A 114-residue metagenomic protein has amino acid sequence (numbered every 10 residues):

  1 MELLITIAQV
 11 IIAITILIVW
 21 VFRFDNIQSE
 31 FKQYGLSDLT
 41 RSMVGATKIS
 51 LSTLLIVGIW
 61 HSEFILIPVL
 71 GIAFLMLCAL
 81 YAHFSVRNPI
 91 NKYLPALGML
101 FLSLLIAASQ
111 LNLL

Functional and structural regions predicted by a protein language model:
M1-E2, S52-F64, Y93-A107: Juxtamembrane/interfacial segments around transmembrane helices
L4-T6, F24-L36, L54-E63, Q110: Short juxtamembrane and helix-loop transition motifs at transmembrane-helix boundaries in membrane proteins
I5-W20, R41-Y81: Functionalized membrane-embedded alpha-helices
W20-Q33, L77-N88: C-terminal ends of transmembrane helices
R23, I27, L39, L66 (+3 more regions): Amphipathic alpha-helical interface surfaces
Q33-A46, K92-A96: Juxtamembrane helix-loop boundaries in multi-pass membrane proteins
I72-L111: C-terminal structural segments of small proteins and small subunits
